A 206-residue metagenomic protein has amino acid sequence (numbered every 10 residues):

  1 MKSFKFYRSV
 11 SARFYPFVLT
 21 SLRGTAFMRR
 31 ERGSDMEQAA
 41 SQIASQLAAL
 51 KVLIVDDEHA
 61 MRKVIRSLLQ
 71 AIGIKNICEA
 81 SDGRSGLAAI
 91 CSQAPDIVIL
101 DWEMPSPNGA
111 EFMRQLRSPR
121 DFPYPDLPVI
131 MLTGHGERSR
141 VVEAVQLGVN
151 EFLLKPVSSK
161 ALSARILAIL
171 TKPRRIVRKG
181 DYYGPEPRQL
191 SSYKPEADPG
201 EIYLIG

Functional and structural regions predicted by a protein language model:
I43-S45, L167-G206: CheY-like receiver
H59-C78: Two-component/phosphorelay signaling modules centered on CheY-like receiver
R66-S67, E111, P125, G136-E151 (+4 more regions): Alpha4 helix (beta4-alpha4-beta5 surface) of REC/receiver domains from two-component response regulators
E79-I97: Acidic, metal-coordinating helix/loop segments flanking the phosphotransfer/catalytic sites of two-component signaling
D82-S85, N108-R114: Acidic catalytic/metal-coordinating carboxylates
M104: Receiver (REC) domain active-site loop signature in two-component systems and cognate sites in sensor histidine kinases
K155: A Lys-centered signature of the CheY-like receiver
